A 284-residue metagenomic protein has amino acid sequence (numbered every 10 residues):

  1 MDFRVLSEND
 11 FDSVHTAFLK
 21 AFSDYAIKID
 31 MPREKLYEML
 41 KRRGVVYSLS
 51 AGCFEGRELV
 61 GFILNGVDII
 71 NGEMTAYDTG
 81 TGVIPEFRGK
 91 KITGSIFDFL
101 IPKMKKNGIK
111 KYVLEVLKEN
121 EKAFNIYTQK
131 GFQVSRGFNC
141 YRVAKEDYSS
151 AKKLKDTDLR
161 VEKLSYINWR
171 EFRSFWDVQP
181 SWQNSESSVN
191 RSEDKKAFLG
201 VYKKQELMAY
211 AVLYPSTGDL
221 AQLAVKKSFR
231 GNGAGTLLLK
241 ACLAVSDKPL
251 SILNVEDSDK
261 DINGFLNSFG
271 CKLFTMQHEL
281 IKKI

Functional and structural regions predicted by a protein language model:
D2-T16, K153-E171: A short beta-loop-alpha structural element at the N-terminal edge of CoA-dependent acyl/N-acetyltransferase catalytic
F18, A26-S50, F54-E55, F62-L64 (+2 more regions): Active-site rim helix/loop that mediates acceptor-substrate recognition in acyltransferases
S50-G52, E58-V67, T75-Y77, G82 (+2 more regions): Conserved beta-strand in the GNAT
V83-P85, G89-P102, T128-Q129, G231-A244: Conserved acetyl-CoA-binding loop-helix of GNAT-fold acetyltransferases
G94-N139: Hydrophobic alpha-helical segments and helix pairs
M104-E115, S246-S258: Conserved GNAT acetyl-CoA-binding A-motif
E115-L117, T128, Q133-D147, K272-K283: Conserved catalytic-core motifs of GNAT/GCN5-like acyltransferases
K163-L223, K227-L237: Non-catalytic interaction/regulatory modules that flank or connect domains
